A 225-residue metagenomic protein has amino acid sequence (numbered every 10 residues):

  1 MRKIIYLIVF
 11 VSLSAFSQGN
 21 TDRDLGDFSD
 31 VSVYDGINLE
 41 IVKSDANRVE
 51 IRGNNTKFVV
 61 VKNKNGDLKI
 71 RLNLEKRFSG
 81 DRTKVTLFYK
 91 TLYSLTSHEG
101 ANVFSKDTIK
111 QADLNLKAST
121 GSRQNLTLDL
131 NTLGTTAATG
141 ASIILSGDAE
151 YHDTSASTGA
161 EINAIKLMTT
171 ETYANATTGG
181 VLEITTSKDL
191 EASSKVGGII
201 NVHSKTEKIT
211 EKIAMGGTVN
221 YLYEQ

Functional and structural regions predicted by a protein language model:
M1-Q225: Intrinsically disordered, low-complexity terminal regions
